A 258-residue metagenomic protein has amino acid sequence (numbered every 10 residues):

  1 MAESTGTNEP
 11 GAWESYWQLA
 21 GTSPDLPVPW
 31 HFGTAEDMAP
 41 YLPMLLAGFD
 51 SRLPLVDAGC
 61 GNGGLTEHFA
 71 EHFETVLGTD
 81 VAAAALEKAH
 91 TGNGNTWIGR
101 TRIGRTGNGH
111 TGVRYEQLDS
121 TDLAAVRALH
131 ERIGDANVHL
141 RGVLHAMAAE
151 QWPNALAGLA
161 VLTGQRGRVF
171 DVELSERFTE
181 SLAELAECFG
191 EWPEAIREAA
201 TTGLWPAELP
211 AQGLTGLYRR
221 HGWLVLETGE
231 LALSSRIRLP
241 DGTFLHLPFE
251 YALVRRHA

Functional and structural regions predicted by a protein language model:
M1-E131, A149-G158, G167-A258: Class I (Rossmann-like) S-adenosyl-L-methionine-dependent methyltransferase catalytic domain, capturing the SAM-binding
V138-H139: A conserved beta-strand element that flanks and buttresses the S-adenosyl-L-methionine
G142: Oxyanion-hole/transition-state-stabilizing segment in secreted/luminal serine hydrolases and related acyltransferases
H145-M147: A short His-aromatic
G164: Short, conserved loop/helix-junction motifs that constitute active-site signature segments in enzyme catalytic cores
